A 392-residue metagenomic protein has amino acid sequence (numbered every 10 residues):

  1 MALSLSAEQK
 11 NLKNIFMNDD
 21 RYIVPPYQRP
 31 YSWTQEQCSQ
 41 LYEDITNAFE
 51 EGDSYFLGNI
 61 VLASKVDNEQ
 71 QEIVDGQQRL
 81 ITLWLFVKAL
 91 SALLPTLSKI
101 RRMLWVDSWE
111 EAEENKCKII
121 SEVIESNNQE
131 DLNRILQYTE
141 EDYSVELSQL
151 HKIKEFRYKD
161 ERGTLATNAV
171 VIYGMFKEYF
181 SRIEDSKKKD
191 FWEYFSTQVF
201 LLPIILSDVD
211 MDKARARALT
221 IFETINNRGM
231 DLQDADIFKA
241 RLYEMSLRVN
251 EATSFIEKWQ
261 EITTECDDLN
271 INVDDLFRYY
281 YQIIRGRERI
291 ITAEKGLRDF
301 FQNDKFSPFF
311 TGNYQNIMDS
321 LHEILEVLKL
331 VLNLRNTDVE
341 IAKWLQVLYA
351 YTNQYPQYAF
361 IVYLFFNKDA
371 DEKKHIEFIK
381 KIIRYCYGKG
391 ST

Functional and structural regions predicted by a protein language model:
M1-T392: Flexible coil/loop and intrinsically disordered segments
